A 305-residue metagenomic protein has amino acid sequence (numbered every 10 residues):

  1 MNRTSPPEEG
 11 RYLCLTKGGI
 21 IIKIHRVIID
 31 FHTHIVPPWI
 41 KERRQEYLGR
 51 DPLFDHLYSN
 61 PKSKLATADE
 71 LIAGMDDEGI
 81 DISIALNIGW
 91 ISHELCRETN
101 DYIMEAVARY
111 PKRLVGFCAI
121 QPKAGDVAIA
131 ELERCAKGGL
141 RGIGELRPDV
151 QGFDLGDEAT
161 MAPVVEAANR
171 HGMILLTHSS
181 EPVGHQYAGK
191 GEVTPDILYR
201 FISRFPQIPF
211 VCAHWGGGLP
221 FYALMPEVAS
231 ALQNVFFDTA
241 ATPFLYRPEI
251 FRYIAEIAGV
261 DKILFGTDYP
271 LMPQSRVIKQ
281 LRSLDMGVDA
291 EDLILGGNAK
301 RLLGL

Functional and structural regions predicted by a protein language model:
R3-G10: Short, low-complexity intrinsically disordered segments enriched in A/P/G/S/L with frequent Arg, especially at protein
Y12-T16, I20-K23: Short, positively charged and aromatic/hydrophobic N-terminal segments
I22-H34, P38-I82, E133, R252 (+2 more regions): Mid-to-C-terminal alpha-helical segments outside catalytic/metal-binding sites
D30, I84-N87, A119, V211-H214 (+3 more regions): Short beta-strand segments
H32, M75, I103, C135 (+7 more regions): Conserved, mostly hydrophobic/aromatic
A66-G74, N100-M104, A128-A130, T194-L198 (+2 more regions): Alpha-helical scaffolding within the catalytic cores of extracellular/periplasmic polymer-degrading hydrolases
D81-I82, N87-V183, Y187, L245: Active-site gating/metal-coordination segments in enzymes
L140-G142, R147, D154-L264: Catalytic pocket-lining loop regions of alpha/beta-barrel enzymes, especially the amidohydrolase/enolase/GH5 lineages
